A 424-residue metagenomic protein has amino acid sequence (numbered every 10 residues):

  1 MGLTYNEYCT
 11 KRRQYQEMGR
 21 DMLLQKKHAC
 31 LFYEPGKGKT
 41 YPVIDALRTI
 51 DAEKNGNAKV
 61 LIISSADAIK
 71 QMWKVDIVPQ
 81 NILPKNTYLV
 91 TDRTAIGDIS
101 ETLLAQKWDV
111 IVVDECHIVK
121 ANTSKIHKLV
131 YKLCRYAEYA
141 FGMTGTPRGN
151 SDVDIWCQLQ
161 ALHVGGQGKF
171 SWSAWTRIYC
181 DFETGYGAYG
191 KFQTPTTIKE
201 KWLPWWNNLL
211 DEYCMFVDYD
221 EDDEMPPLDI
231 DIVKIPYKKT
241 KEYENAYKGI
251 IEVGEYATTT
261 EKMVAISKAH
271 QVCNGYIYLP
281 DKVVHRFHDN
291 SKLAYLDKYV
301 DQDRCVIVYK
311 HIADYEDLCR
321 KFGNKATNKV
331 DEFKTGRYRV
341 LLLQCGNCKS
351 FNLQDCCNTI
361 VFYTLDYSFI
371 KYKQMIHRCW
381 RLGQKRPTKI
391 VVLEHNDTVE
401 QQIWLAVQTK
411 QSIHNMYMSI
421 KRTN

Functional and structural regions predicted by a protein language model:
M1-T10, L24-H28, E34-G38, P42-K54 (+3 more regions): Conserved Helicase C-terminal RecA-like lobe
Q14-M22: Pre-Walker A adenine-sensing motif
T40-P42, N57-I77, G149-D154, K310-I312: Conserved Walker A/P-loop ATP-binding site and its immediately adjacent core in helicase/helicase-like ATPase domains
K59, V110, H127-Y219, Q384-P387: Conserved P-loop NTPase motor "coupling/switch" region that bridges the ATPase
D67-T87, L162-G165: Conserved helix-turn-beta segment of the N-terminal RecA-like "Helicase ATP-binding" lobe in SF1/SF2 helicases
D92-K107: Conserved helix/coil segment N-terminal to the catalytic DExD/H
D114-E115: Walker B catalytic acidic pair
K120, Y315, G323-I403, K410: Conserved RecA-like P-loop NTPase helicase motor core
